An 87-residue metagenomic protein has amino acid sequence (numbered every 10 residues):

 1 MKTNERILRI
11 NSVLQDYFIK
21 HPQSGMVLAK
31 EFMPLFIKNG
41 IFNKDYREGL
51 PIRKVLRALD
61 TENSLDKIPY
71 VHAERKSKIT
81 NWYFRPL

Functional and structural regions predicted by a protein language model:
M1-K20, N43-L87: Phospho-regulated, low-complexity intrinsically disordered regions of nuclear gene-regulatory and chromatin-associated
V13-Y17, L28-F42: DNA-recognition alpha helix
G25: Flexible coil/turn residues that form the inter-helical turn or adjacent wing/linker of helix-turn-helix
